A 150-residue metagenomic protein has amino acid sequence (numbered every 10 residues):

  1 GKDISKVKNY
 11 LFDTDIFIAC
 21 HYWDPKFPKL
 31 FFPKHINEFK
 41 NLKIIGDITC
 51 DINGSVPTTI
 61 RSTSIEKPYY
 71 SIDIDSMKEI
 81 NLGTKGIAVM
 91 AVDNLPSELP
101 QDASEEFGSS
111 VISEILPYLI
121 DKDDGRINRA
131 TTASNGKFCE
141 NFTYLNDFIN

Functional and structural regions predicted by a protein language model:
G1-K78: Rossmann-like adenosine-cofactor binding region
T49-N150: Adenosine-phosphate binding glycine-rich loop
